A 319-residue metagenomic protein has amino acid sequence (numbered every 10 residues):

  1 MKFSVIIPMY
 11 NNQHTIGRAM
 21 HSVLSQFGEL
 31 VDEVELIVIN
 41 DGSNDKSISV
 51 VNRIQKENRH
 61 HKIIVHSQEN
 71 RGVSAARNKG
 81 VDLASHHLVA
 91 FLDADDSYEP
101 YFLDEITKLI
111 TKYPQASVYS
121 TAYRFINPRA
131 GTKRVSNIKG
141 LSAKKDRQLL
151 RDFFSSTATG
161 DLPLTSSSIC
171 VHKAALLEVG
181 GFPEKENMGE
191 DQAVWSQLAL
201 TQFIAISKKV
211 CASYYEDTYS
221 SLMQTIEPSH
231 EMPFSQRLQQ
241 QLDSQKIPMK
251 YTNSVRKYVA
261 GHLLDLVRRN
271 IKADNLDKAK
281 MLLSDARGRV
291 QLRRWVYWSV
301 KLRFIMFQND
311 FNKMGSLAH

Functional and structural regions predicted by a protein language model:
F3-T15, A19, Q26, I39: A conserved hydrophobic helix/loop-capping motif in glycosyltransferases and polysaccharide synthases
H21-E33: Short, acidic, metal-binding catalytic loop of nucleotide-sugar glycosyltransferases
S22, N40-S49, D93: A conserved acidic beta->alpha catalytic loop
Q68-A84: Glycine-rich, basic loop-to-helix element that forms the pyrophosphate-binding segment of sugar-nucleotide handling
V89: Short aromatic/hydrophobic "clamp" motif used to bind/position activated sugar donors
L103-E105, L109-A175: Flexible acidic/His/Gly-enriched loops in nucleotide-sugar-dependent glycosyltransferase catalytic domains
A143-S229: Conserved nucleotide-sugar donor-binding catalytic segment
K144, Q148, V210-T218, Q224-N253 (+1 more regions): Catalytic core of nucleotide-sugar-dependent glycosyltransferases
